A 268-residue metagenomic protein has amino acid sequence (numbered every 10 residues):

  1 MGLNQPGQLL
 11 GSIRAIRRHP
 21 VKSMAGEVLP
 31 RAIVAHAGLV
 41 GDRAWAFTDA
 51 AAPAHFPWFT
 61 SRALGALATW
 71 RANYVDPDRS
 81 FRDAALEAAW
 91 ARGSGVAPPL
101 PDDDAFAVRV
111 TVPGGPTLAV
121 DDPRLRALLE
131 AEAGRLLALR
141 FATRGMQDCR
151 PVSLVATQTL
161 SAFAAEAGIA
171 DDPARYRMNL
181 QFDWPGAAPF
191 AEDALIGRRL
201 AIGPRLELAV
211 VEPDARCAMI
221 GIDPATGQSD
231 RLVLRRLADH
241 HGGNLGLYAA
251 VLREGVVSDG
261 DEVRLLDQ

Functional and structural regions predicted by a protein language model:
M1-Q268: Metal-cofactor-dependent catalytic cores
